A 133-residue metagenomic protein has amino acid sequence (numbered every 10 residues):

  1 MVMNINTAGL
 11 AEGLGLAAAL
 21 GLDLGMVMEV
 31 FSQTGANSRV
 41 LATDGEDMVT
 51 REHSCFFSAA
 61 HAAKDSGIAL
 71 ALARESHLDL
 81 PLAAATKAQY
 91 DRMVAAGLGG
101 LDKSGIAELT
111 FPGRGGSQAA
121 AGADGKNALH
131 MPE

Functional and structural regions predicted by a protein language model:
M1, G25-V27, L70-A73, D124-M131: Noncatalytic linker/hinge segments flanking ATPase motor cores
V2, N37-S104, T110: Interdomain hinge/lid region at the active-site interface of Rossmann-like NAD(P)-dependent oxidoreductases
V2-R39: Internal alpha-helical scaffold of NAD(P)-dependent oxidoreductase catalytic cores
L10-A17, G21-L22, A73-L78, L98 (+1 more regions): Short helix-capping/linker segments at secondary-structure and domain boundaries
D91, A95-E133: NAD(P)-dependent dehydrogenase/reductase Rossmann-like domain
